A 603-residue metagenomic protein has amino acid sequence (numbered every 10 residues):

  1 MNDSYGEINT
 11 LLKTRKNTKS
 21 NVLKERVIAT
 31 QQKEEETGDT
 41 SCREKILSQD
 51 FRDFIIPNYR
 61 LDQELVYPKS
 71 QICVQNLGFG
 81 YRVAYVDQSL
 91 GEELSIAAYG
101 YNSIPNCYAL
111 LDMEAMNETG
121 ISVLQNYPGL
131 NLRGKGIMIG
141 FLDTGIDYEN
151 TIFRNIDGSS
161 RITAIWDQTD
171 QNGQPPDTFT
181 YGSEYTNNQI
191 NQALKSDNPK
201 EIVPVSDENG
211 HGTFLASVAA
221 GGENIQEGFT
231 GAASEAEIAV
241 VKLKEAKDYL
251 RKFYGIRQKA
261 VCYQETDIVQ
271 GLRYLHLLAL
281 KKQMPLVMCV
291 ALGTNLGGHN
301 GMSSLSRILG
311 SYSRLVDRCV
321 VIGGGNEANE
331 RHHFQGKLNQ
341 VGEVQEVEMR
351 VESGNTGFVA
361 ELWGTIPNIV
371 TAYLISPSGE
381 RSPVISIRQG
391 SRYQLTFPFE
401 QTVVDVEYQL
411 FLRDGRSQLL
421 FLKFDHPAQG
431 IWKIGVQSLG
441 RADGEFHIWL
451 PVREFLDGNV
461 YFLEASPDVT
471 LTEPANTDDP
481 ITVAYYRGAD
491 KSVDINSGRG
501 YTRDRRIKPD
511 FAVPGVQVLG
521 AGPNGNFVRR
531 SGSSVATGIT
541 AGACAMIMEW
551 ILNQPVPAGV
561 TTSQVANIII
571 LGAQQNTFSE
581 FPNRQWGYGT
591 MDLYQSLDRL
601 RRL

Functional and structural regions predicted by a protein language model:
M1-M138, G145-R161, G430-W432, V469-E473 (+1 more regions): Autoinhibitory propeptides
Y101-C107, Q270-N300, G323, Q437-L439: Short acidic, glycine-rich surface-loop motifs adjacent to enzyme active sites
Y127-Q264, T356, P367-N368, T477-D479 (+2 more regions): Subtilisin-like serine protease catalytic core
W166-Q171, P175-N187, E330-Q418, V436-Q437 (+1 more regions): Extracellular S/T/G-rich loop segment that most often corresponds to the catalytic His/Ser-adjacent loop
A216-A219, G228, A239-Y249, H276-L286 (+3 more regions): Hydrolase catalytic cores
V287-M288, L305-Q340, M591-L593: Catalytic cores of secreted or luminal carbohydrate-active enzymes
T356-F358, F424-G440: Noncatalytic modules at the cell exterior or secretory-pathway interfaces, chiefly beta-strand-rich lectin/adhesion
R441-R453: Edge beta-strands of jelly-roll/beta-sandwich modules across compartments, strongly enriched in secreted/luminal
